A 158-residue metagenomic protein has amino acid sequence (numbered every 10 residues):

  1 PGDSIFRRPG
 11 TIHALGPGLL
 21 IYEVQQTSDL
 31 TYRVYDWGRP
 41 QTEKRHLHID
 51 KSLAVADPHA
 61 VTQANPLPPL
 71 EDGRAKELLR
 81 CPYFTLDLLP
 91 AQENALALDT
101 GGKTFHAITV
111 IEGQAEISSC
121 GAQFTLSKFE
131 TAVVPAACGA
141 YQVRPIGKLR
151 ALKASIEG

Functional and structural regions predicted by a protein language model:
P1-F6, S119-C138: Short acidic-glycine-tyrosine-enriched beta hairpin
D3, A95, E130, G147-L149: Surface-exposed loop/turn positions
S4, I12, I21-E23, L86-L88 (+2 more regions): Conserved hydrophobic/aromatic beta-strand scaffold that supports enzyme active sites
I12-P17, Y22-Q25, L96-D99, E116-S118 (+2 more regions): Short beta-strand His + acidic residue motifs that chelate non-heme Fe in jelly-roll/DSBH and cupin folds
A14-W37, I146-G158: A short hydrophobic beta-strand segment most commonly corresponding to one strand of the jelly-roll/cupin
Y32-D99, F105: C-terminal amphipathic alpha-helical segment
A91-G121, K128-F129: Glycine- and acidic-residue-biased ligand/ion/polar-headgroup-sensing regions
I117, G121-Q123, G139, V143-R150 (+1 more regions): C-terminal beta-sandwich/jelly-roll accessory domains of carbohydrate-active enzymes
